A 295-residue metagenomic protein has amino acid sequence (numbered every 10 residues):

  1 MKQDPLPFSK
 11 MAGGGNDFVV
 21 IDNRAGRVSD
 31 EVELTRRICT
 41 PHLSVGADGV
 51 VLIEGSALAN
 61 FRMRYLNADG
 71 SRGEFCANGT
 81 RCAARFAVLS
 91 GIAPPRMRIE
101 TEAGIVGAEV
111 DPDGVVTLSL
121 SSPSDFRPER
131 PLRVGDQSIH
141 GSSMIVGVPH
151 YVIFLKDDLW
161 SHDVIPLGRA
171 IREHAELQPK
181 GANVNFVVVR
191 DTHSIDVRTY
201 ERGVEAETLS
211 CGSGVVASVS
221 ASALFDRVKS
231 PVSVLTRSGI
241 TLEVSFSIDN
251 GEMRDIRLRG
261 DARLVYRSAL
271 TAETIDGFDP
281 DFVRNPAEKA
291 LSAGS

Functional and structural regions predicted by a protein language model:
M1-P112, V152-S295: A glycine-rich beta-to-alpha transition motif near the start of alpha/beta enzyme domains, typified by
D113-L118: Transmembrane helix-loop-helix hairpins in multi-pass inner-membrane proteins
S119, H140-S143, D196-R198, L258: Active-site-proximal beta-strand elements of phosphoester/diester hydrolases
S124: Ligand-binding beta-strand-loop-alpha-helix segment within the catalytic cores of soluble metabolic enzymes
P128-R130: Short amphipathic alpha-helix segments
R133-H162: Internal active-site segments that recognize and position negatively charged phosphoryl groups and nucleotide moieties
